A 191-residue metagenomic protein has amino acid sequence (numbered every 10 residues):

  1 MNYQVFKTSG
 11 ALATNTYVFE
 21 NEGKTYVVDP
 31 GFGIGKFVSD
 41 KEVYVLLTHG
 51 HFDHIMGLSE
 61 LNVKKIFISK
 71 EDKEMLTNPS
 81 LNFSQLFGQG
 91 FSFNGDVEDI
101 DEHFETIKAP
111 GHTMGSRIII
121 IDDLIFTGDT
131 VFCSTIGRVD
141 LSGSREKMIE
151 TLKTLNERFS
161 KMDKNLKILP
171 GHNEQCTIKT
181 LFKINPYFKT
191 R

Functional and structural regions predicted by a protein language model:
M1-V38, R117-G128, S134: Conserved beta-strand hairpin/beta-sheet module of binuclear metal-dependent hydrolase folds, prominently
Y3-S9, K24-V28, Y44-L47, T106-P110 (+1 more regions): Short, flexible loop segments at the rims of nucleotide/cofactor-binding pockets, characterized by
A11, P30-D101: Active-site HxH/HxHxD metal-binding segment of metal-dependent hydrolases
Y26-V28, L46, I66, I125-T127 (+1 more regions): Residue-level marker for buried hydrophobic side chains located in beta-strands that build the well-ordered beta-sheet
V45-I55, K108-S116, L169-Q175: Histidine-centered catalytic micro-motifs
M56, F104, S142-G143: Residue-level signal for the nucleotide or nucleotide-sugar donor/cofactor binding architecture
K70-T113, I121-D122, E150-N156, S160-N165: Metallo-beta-lactamase
M114-R191: Metallo-beta-lactamase
